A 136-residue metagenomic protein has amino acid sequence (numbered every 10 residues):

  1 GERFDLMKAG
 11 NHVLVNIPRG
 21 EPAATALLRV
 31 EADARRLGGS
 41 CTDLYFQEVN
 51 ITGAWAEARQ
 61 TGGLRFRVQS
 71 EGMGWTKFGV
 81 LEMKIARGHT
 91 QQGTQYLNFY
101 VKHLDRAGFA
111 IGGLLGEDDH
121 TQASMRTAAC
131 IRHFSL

Functional and structural regions predicted by a protein language model:
E2-L136: Von Willebrand factor type D
